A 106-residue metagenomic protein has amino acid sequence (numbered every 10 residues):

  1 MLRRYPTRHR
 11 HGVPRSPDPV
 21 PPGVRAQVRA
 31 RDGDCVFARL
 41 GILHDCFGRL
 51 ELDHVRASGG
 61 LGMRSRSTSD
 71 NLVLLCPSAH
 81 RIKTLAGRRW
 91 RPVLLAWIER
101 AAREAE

Functional and structural regions predicted by a protein language model:
M1-R49, G60, R81, L85-E106: A boundary/linker detector
G33-D34, D70-L74: Cys/His-enriched microdomains
V55, A79: Active-site metal-binding loops of divalent metal-dependent hydrolases
R56-L72: Short linker/helix segments within small regulatory modules
V73-S78, E106: Short, Lys/Arg-enriched charge-dense amphipathic segments
